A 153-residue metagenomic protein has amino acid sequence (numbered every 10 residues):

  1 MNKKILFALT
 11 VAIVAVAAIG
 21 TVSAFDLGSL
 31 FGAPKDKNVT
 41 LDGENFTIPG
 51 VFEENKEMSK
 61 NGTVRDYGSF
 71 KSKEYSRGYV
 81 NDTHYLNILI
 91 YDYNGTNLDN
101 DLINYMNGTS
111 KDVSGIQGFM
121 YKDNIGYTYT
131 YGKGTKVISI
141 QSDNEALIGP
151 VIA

Functional and structural regions predicted by a protein language model:
M1-G32: Secretory targeting signatures
F25-S76, V80, N107-S114, E145-A153: N-terminal "mature-domain start" segment
G43, N81-Y85, N124-I125, T135: Glycine-centered tight beta-turn/hairpin loop motif at sheet-sheet or coil-to-beta transitions
F46, R65, Y85-L86, G118 (+1 more regions): Short, isolated positions in well-ordered beta-strands
F52, I90-N94, N124-I125, S142-N144: A mature extracytoplasmic/lumenal domain signature
S72-N97: A short acidic-to-branched-hydrophobic micro-motif
T96-D101, L147-G149: Short, conserved charged micro-motifs
T109-A153: A short, solvent-exposed beta-edge/loop patch
